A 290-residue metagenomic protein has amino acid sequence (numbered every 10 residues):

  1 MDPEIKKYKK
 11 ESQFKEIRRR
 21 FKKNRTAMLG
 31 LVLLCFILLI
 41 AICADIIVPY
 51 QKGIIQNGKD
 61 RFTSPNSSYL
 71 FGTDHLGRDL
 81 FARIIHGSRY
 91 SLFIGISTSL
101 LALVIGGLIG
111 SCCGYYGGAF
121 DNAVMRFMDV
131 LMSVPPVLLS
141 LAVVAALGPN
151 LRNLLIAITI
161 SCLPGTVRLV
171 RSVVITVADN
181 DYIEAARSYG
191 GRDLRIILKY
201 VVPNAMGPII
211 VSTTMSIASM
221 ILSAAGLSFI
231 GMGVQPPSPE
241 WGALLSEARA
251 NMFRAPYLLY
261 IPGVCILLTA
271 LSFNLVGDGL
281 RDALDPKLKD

Functional and structural regions predicted by a protein language model:
M1-G107, S111, G118-A119, S133 (+2 more regions): Gly/Trp-centered helix-boundary motif
A44-K52, G114-G118, V143-P149, S161 (+2 more regions): Short helix-capping/hinge motifs at transmembrane helix termini and TM-loop junctions
L70, D74, L80, V104-L108 (+3 more regions): Generic hydrophobic transmembrane alpha-helix motif, especially the helices
R83-I85, L92, F127, V134 (+7 more regions): Short hydrophobic alpha-helical segments within the ABC transporter permease transmembrane module
R89, L131, P135, V144-G148 (+9 more regions): Residue-level hotspots within pore-lining transmembrane alpha-helices of multi-pass secondary transporters
R89-I105, S140, L194-G226, F273: Transmembrane alpha-helices
V144-A146, I158, V173-V174, L222-C265: Glycine-rich helix-loop "coupling/hinge" segments at transmembrane-helix boundaries in multipass transporters
